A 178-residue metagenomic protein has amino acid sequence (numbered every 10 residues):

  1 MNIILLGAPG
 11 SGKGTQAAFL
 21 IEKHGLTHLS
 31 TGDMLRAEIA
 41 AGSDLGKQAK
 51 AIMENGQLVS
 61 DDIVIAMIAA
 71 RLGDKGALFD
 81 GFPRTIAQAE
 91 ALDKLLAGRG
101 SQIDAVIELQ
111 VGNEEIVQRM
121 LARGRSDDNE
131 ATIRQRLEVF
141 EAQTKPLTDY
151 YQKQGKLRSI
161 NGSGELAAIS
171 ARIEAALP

Functional and structural regions predicted by a protein language model:
M1-P178: Glycine-rich phosphate-binding loop of ATP-dependent small-molecule kinases
